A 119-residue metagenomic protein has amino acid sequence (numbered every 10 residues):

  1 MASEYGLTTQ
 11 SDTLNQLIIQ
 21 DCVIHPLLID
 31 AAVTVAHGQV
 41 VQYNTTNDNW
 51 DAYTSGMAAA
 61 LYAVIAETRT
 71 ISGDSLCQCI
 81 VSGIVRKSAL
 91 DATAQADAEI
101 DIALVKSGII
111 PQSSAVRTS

Functional and structural regions predicted by a protein language model:
M1-S119: Surface-exposed, low-hydrophobicity beta-strand/loop segments enriched in small/polar/acidic residues
